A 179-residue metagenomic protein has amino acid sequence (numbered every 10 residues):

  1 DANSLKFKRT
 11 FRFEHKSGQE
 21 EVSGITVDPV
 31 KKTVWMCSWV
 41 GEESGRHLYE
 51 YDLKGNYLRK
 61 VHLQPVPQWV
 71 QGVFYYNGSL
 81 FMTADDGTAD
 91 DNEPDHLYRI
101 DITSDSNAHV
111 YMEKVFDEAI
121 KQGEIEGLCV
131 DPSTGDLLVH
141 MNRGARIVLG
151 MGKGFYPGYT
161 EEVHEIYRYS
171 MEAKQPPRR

Functional and structural regions predicted by a protein language model:
D1-S4, D52-N56, D101-D105: Short loop/turn segments that connect beta-strands within beta-propeller blades
D1-V30: Hydrophobic alpha-helical segments and helix pairs
K6-H15, N56-L63, H109-E118: A short beta-strand motif characteristic of beta-propeller blades
S17-D28, V66-F74, I120-V130: Repeated scaffold domains used in trafficking and secretory/extracellular systems, primarily beta-propellers
V30-K32, N77-S79, S133-G135: Short coil/turn segments that connect the beta-strands within blades of beta-propeller domains
S38-G41, D85-T88, M141-G144: Short loop/turn segments immediately following the C-termini of beta-strands
E43-E50, A89-I100, A145-Q175: Structural motif
P65-S106: Loop/turn-rich, solvent-exposed surfaces of beta-rich toroidal or solenoidal domains
